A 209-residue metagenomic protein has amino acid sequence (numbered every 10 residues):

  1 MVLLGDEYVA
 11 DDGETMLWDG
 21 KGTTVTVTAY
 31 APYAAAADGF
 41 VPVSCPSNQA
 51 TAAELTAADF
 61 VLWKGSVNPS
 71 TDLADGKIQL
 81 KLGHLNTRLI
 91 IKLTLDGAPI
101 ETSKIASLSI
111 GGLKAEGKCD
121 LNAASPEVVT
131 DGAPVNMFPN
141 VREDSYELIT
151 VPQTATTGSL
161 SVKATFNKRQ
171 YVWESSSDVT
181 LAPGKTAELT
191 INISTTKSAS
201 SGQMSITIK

Functional and structural regions predicted by a protein language model:
M1, A98-D131: Short, ordered, surface-exposed loop/turn motifs in non-cytosolic proteins
M1-T102, V141-D144, G158, F166 (+3 more regions): Short, low-hydrophobicity acidic/polar segments
D75-K77, I105, E116, S176: Surface-exposed or flexible loop/turn and strand-edge residues in extracellular/cell-surface modules
K114-C119, G132-L148, T207-K209: A broadly tuned preference for mixed-charge, low-complexity surface segments
M137-S176: Extended serine/threonine-enriched, polar tracts that run as long, contiguous segments within proteins
W173-S175, L181-G184: C2-type phospholipid-binding modules
